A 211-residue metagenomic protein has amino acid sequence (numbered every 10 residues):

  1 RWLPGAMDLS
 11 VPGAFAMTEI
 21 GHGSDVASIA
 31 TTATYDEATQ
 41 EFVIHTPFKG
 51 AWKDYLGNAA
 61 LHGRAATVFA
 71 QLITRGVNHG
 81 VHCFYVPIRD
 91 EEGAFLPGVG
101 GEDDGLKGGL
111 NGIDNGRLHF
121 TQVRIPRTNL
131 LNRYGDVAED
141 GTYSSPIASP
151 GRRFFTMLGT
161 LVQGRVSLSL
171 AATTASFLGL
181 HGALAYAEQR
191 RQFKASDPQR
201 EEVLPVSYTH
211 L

Functional and structural regions predicted by a protein language model:
R1-Y35, E41, F48, K53 (+1 more regions): Long, structured ligand/cofactor-binding scaffold of large enzymes
L9, Y35-E41, I73-H79, E91-A94 (+3 more regions): Secondary-structure transition/capping motifs at alpha-helix termini and the adjoining loop/turn into the next element
S10-E19, C83, Q189-E202: Core alpha/beta catalytic barrel or barrel-like domain that forms the active/cofactor pocket in diverse metabolic
E37, E41-G101: A short core secondary-structure module
L56-N58, H119-G164, L184-V206: A glycine-rich, basic-preceded beta-loop-alpha segment at the flavin cofactor/substrate interface of flavin-utilizing
L96-Q122: Flexible, small-/acidic-enriched active-site or ligand-binding loops
A172-A175: Mobile "lid/hinge" segments at catalytic clefts and subdomain interfaces of large enzymes
T209-H210: Conserved small/polar residues in nucleotide/adenosyl-binding loops
